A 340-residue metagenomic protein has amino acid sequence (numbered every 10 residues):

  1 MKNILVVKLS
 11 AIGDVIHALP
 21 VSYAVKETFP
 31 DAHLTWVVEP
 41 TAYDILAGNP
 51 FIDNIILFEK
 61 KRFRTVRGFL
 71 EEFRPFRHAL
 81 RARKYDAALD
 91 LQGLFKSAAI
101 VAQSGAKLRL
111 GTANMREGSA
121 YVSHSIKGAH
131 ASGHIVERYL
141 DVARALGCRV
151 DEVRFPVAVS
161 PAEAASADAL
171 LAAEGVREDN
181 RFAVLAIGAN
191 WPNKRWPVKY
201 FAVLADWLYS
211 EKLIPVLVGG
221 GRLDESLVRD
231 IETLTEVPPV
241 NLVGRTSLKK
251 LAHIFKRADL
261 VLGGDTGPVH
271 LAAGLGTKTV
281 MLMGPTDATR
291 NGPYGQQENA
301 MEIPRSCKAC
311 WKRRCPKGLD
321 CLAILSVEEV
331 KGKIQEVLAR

Functional and structural regions predicted by a protein language model:
M1-R340: Catalytic machinery of carbohydrate-active enzymes, primarily nucleotide-sugar-dependent glycosyltransferases
